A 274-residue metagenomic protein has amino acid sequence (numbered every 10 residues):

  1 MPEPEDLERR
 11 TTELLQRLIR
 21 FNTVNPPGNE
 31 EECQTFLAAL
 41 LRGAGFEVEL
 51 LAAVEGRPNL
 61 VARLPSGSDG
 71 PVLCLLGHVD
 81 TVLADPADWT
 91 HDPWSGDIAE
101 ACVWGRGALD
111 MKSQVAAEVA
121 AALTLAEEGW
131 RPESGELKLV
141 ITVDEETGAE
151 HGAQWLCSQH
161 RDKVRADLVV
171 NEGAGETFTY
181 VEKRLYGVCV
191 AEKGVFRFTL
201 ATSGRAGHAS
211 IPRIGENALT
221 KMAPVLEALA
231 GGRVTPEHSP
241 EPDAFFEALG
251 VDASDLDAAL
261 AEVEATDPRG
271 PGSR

Functional and structural regions predicted by a protein language model:
P2-A108, V115, L125-G135: Acidic/His- and Gly-rich active-site-bordering loop/insert found across diverse amide/peptide-bond hydrolases
Q16, A38, A116-L123, Q154-C157 (+3 more regions): Predominant activation on well-ordered alpha-helical scaffold segments within soluble catalytic domains
I19, G45, A126, H160 (+2 more regions): Structural signal for hydrophobic packing residues in well-ordered secondary-structure cores of soluble enzyme domains
L76-H78, I141, V170-G173, A201-S203: Short beta-strand segments
H91, S134, V164-R165, K193-R197: Short, solvent-exposed loop/turn segments at the edges of secondary structure
V103, L109-V188: Acidic/histidine-rich catalytic neighborhood of metal-dependent amide-processing enzymes
R161, G175-K183, C189-V195, A209-R274: Acidic-enriched catalytic cores of C-N bond-cleaving enzymes acting on peptides and small amides
S203-A209: Flexible glycine/proline-enriched surface loops and loop-helix/loop-strand junctions
